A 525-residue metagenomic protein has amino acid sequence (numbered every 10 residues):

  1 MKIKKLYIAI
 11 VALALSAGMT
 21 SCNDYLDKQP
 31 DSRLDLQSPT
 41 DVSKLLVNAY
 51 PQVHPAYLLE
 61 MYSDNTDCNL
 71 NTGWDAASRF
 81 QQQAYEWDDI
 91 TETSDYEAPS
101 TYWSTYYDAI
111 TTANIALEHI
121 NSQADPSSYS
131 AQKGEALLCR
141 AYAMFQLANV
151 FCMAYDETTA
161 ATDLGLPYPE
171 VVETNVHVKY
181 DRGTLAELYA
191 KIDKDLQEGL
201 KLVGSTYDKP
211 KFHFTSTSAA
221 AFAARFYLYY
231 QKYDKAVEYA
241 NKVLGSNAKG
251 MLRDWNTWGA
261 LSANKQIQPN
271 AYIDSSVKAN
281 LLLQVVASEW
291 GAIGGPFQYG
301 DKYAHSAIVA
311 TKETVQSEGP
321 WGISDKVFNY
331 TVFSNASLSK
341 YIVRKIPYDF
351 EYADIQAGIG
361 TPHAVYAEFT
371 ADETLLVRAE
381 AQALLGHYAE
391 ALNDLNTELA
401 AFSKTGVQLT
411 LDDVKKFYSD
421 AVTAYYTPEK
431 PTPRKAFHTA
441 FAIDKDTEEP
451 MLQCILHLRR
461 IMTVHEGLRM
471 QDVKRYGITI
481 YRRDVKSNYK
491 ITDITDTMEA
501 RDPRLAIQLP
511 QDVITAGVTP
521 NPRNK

Functional and structural regions predicted by a protein language model:
M1-C22: Sec-dependent bacterial lipoprotein signal peptides
C22-N69, G477-K525: Membrane-proximal, proline-rich intrinsically disordered regions
N23, T217-R253, T519, R523: Aromatic-residue-lined binding/catalytic grooves and analogous aromatic/hydrophobic interfacial grooves in multimeric
F80-C152, G183-A186, L196-S205, I359-Y366 (+3 more regions): Conserved, well-structured interaction surfaces
V237-D372, F402-F441, M462, L468 (+2 more regions): Hydrophobic-face positions in mid-chain alpha helices that act as interaction patches
